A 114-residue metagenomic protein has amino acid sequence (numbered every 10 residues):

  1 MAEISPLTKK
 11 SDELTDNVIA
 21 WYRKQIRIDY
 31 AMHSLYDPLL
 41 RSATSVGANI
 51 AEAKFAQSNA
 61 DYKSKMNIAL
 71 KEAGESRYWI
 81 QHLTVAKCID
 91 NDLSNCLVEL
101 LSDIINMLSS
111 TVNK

Functional and structural regions predicted by a protein language model:
M1-K114: Amphipathic alpha-helical assembly/interaction segments
